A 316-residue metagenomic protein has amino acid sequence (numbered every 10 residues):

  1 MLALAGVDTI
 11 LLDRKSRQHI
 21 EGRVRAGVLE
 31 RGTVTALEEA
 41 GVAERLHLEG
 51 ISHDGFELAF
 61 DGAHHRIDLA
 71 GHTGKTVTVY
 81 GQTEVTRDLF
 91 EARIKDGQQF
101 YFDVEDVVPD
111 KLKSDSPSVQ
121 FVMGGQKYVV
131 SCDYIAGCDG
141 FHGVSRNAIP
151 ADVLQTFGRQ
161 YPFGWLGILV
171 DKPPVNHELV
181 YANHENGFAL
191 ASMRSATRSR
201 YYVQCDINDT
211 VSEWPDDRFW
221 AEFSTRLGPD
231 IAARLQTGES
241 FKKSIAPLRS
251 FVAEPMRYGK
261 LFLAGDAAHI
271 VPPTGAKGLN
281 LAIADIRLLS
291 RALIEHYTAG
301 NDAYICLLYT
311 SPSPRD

Functional and structural regions predicted by a protein language model:
A3-V24: Glycine-rich FAD pyrophosphate-binding loop
G22-R25, E30-A92, D96: Active-site-adjacent segment of FAD-dependent monooxygenases/related oxidoreductases
E91, K95-L248: Conserved FAD-binding catalytic core of PHBH/FMO-like flavoproteins
P247-F262: FAD-binding beta-loop-beta segment adjacent to the flavin cofactor pocket
G259-P272: Short FAD-binding loop at a beta-strand-to-alpha-helix junction that anchors the flavin cofactor in diverse
K277-I283: A conserved FAD-binding loop/helix module that cradles the flavin
I283-D302: Internal hydrophobic alpha-helix adjacent to the cofactor/substrate pocket in enzyme cavities
Y309-D316: Conserved small/polar residues in nucleotide/adenosyl-binding loops
